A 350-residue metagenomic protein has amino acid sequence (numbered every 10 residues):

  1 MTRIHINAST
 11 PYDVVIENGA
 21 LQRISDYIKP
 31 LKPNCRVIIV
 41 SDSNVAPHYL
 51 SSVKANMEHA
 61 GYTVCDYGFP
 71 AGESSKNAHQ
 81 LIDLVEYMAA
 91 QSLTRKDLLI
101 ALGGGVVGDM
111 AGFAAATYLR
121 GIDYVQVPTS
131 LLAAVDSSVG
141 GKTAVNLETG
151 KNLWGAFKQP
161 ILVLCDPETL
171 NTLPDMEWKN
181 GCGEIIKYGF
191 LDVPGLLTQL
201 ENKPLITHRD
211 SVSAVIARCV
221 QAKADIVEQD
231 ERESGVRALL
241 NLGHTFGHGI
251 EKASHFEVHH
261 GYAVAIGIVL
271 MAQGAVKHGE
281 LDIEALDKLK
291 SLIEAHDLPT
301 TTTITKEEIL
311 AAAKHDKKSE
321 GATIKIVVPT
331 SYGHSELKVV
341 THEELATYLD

Functional and structural regions predicted by a protein language model:
M1-D97: ATP/NTP phosphate-donor binding region
V15, F113-K203: A glycine/threonine-rich phosphate-anchoring loop and its flanking beta-alpha core in nucleotide/phosphate-binding
E17, I39, N77, P128 (+4 more regions): Residue-level signal for inorganic ion chemistry
L84, A111-A115, I185, I250 (+1 more regions): Buried hydrophobic packing segments
V85-L99, A111-Q126: Non-catalytic interfacial helical region
V106-F113, A134-V135, G249: Short glycine/serine/threonine-rich phosphate/pyrophosphate-binding segments that cradle anionic phosphate groups
G183-I185, E280-D350: C-terminal charged capping/lid subdomain of soluble metabolic enzymes
Q199-E307: Active-site segments that bind and position negatively charged phosphate/pyrophosphate groups
